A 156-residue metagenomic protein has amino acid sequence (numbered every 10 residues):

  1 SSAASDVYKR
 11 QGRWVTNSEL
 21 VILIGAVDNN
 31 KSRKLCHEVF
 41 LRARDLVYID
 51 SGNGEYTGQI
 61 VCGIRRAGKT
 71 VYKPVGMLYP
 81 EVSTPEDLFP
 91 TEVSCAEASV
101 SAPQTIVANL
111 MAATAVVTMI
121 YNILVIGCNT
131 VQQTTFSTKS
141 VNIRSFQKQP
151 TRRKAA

Functional and structural regions predicted by a protein language model:
S1-Y8: Short, small-residue-biased leader/transition segments that mark boundaries at the very start of proteins
K9-Q11, E55: Residue-level detector of flexible, active-site-proximal loop/helix-junction positions within diverse enzyme catalytic
Q11-S18: Short amphipathic alpha-helix with an adjacent loop that forms part of the alpha/beta core around
S18-I22, A26-A156: Glycine-rich phosphate/adenylate-binding loop
